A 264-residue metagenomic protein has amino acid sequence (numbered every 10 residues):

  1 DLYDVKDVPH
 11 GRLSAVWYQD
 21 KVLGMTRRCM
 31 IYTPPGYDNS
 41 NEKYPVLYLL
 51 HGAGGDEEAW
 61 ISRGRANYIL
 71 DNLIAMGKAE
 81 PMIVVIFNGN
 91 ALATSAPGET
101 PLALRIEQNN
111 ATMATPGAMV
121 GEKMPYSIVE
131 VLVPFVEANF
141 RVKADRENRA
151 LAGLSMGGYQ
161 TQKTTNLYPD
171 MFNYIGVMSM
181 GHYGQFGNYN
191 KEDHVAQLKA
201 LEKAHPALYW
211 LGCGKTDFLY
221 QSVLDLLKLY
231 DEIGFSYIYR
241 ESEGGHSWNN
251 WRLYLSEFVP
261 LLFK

Functional and structural regions predicted by a protein language model:
D1-K264: Non-catalytic cap/lid and distal C-terminal segments of serine-dependent acyl enzymes
